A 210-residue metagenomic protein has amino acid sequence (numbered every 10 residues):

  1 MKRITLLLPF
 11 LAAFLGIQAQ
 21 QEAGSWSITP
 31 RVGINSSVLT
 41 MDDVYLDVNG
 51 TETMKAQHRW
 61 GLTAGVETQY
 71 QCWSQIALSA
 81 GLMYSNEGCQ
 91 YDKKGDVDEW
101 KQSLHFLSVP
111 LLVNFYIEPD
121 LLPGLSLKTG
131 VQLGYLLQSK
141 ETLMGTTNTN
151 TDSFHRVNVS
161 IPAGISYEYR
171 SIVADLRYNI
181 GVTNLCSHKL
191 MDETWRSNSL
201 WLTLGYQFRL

Functional and structural regions predicted by a protein language model:
M1-S25, R209-L210: Cleavable N-terminal export/targeting peptides
Q20-G61: Short glycine/proline- and aromatic-enriched beta-strand/turn motifs that initiate or cap beta-hairpins
E22-I28, I34-T40, E67-K140, T203-L210: Gram-negative (and chloroplast) outer-membrane scaffold detector with strong preference for beta-barrel transmembrane
G24-I28, H58-L62, S103-V109, P123 (+3 more regions): Residues that define the transmembrane beta-barrel architecture of outer-membrane proteins
T40-V48, Q90-V97, S139-T146, C186-M191: Outer-membrane beta-barrel translocator domains and adjoining extracellular loop/strand segments of Gram-negative
E52-A56, T68, E99-K101, T149-S153 (+2 more regions): Outer-membrane beta-barrel proteins
G81-M83, E87, T151-L210: Predominantly the C-terminal beta-signal and adjacent terminal strand-loop region of outer-membrane beta-barrel
G124-S166: A charged, solvent-exposed segment within the mature domains of Sec-exported extracytoplasmic proteins
